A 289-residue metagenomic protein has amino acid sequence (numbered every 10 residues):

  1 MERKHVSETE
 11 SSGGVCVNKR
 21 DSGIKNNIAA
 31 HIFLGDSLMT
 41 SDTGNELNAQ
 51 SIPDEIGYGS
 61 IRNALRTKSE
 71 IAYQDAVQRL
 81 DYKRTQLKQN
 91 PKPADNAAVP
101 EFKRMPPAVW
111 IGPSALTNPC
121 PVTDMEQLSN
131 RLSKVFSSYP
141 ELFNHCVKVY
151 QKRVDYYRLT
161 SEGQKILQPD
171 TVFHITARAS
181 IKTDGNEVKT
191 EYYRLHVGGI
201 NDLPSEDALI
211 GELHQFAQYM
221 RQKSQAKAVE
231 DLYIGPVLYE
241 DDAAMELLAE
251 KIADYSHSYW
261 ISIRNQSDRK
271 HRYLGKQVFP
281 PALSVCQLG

Functional and structural regions predicted by a protein language model:
M1-L288: Active-site bordering "gate/hinge" segments that shape substrate access to catalytic or cofactor-binding pockets
